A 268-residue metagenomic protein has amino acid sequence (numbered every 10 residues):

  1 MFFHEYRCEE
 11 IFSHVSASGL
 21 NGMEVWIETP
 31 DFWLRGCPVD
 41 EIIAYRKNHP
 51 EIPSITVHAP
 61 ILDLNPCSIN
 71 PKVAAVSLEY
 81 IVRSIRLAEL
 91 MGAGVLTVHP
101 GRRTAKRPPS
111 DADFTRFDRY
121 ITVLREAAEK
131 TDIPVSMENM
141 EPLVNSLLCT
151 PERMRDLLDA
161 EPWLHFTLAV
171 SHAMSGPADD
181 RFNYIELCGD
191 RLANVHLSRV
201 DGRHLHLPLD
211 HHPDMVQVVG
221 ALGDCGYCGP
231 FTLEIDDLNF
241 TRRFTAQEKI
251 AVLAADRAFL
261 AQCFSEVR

Functional and structural regions predicted by a protein language model:
M1, M23-V25, I55-A59, L96-V98 (+4 more regions): Hydrophobic faces of well-ordered beta-strands that scaffold small-molecule active sites in alpha/beta enzyme cores
M1-E10, I27-E41, N65-C67, T104-P108 (+4 more regions): Acidic-and-aromatic substrate-binding clefts and catalytic sites of carbohydrate-active enzymes
M1-E89, H165, I250, A254 (+1 more regions): N-terminal pre-domain/capping segments
E9, P66-H165, S175, I250-V252 (+1 more regions): Active-site acidic/histidine proton-transfer and metal-coordination neighborhood in alpha/beta enzyme cores
E9-S16, G94, L148, R155 (+2 more regions): Histidine-acidic metal/acid-base catalytic patches
P38-I52, Y120-A127, L157, N183-L187 (+1 more regions): Catalytic-core regions built around general acid/base machinery
E51-I52, T131, A160, R191: Structured helix-beta-strand junction loops
P60-L62, G101, S198-V200: Short connector loops/turns at beta-strand edges and beta->alpha or beta->beta junctions
